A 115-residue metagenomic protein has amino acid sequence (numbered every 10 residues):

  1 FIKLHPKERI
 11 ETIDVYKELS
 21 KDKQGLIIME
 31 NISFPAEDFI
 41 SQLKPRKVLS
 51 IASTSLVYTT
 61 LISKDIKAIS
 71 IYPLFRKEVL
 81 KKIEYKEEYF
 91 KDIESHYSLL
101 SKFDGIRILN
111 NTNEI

Functional and structural regions predicted by a protein language model:
F1, L19-M29, D65-K67, E94-I108: Structural alpha-beta junctions
F1-P6, I69-Y72: Short internal beta-strands
H5, L80-I115: Leloir-type glycosyltransferase catalytic cores
E8-V15, K77-L80, I115: Short, charged/polar "capping" segments at the starts of alpha-helices and the immediately preceding loops
E8-V57: Donor nucleotide-activated moiety binding/catalytic core segment of transferases that use nucleotide-activated donors
D14, F34, I62, I69 (+2 more regions): Hydrophobic transmembrane signal anchors and adjacent membrane-proximal interface regions, especially in viral
Y16-E18, I62-D65, I83-Y85: Short, glycine/charged-enriched secondary-structure capping and boundary segments
S33-A36, A52-Y58, D65-L80: Short glycine/proline-centered loop/turn elements that form peptide/ligand docking sites
